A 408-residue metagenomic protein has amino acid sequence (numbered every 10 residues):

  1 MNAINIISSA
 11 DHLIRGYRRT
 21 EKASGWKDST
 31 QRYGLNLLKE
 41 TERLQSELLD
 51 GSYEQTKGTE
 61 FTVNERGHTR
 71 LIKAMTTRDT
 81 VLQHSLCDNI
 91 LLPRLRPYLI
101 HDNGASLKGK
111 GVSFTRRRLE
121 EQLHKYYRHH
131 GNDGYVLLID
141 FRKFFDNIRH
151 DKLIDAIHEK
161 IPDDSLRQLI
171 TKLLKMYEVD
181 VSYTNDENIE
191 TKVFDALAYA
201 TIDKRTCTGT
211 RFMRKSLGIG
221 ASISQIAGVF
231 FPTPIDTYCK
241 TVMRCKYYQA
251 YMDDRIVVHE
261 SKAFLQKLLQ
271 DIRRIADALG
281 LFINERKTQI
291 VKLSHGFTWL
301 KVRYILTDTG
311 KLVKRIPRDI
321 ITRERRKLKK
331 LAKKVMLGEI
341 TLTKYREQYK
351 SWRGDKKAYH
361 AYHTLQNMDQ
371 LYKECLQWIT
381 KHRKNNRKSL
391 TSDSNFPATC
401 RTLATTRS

Functional and structural regions predicted by a protein language model:
M1-E42, L390-S408: Non-catalytic, polymerase-adjacent accessory regions of viral genome-replication enzymes
A3, N89-R149: Active-site-proximal segment of RNA-dependent polymerases
A23-Q31, T56-V81, Y98-K110, D180-V229: Short, conserved non-catalytic motifs in the polymerase core
Y33-K57: Amphipathic alpha-helical blocks
M75, H84, Y199, D203-R214 (+4 more regions): Right-hand nucleic-acid polymerase module
R128-M252, V257-D271: Conserved polymerase palm-domain catalytic core
I161, R273-L281: A common structural junction motif
